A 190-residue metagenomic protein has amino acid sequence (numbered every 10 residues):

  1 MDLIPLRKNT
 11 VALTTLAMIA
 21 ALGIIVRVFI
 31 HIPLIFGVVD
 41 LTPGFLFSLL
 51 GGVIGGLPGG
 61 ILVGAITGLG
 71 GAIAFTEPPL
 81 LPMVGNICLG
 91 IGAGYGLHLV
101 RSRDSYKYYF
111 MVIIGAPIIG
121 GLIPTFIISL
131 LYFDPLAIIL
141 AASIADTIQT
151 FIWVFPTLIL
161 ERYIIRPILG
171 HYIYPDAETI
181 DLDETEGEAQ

Functional and structural regions predicted by a protein language model:
M1-Q190: Loop-helix junctions at membrane interfaces
